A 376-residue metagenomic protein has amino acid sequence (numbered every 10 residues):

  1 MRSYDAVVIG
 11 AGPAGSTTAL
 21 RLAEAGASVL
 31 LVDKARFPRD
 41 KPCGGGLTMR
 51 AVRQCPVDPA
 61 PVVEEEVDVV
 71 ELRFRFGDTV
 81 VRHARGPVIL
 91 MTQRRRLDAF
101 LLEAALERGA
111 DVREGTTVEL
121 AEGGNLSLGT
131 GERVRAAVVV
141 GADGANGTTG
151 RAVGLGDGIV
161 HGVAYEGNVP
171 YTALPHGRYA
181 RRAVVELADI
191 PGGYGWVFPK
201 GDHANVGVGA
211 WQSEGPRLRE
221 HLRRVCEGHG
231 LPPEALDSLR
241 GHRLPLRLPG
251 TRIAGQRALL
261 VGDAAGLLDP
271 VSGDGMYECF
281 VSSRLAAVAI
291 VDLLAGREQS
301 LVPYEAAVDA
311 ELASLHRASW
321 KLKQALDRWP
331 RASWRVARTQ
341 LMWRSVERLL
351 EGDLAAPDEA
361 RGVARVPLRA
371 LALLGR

Functional and structural regions predicted by a protein language model:
M1-A14: Beta1/beta-strand and adjacent pyrophosphate-binding region of the FAD-binding site in flavoprotein oxidoreductases
G12-P13, R36-F37, G144: Residue-level detector of alpha-helix initiation sites
L20-P42: Glycine-rich FAD pyrophosphate-binding loop
M49-L102: A conserved beta-strand/loop capping segment in the N-terminal third of enzymes that catalyze redox or closely related
A99, E114-T116, R240: Short loop/edge segments at beta-strand edges and connector loops that shape dinucleotide/nucleotide cofactor-binding
A104-E234, P245, G250: Predominantly flavin-linked oxidoreductase catalytic cores and closely associated redox partners
R133, S213-L294, E298, V302: FAD/FMN-dependent oxidoreductases across multiple families
V291-R376: C-terminal helical "tail/cap" subdomain of flavin- and related membrane-associated enzymes
